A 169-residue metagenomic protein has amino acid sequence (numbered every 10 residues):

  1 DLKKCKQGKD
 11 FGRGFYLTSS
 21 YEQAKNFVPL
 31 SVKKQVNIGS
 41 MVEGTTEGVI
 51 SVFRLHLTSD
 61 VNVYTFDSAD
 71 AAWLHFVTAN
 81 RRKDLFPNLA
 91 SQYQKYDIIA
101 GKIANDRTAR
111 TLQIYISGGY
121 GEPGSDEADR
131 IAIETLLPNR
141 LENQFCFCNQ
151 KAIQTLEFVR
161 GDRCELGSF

Functional and structural regions predicted by a protein language model:
C5, K9-D10, K25-N26, L30-F169: Conserved NAD+-utilizing ADP-ribose enzyme module
D10-Y16: A short, exposed loop/beta-hairpin motif centered on an aromatic-Gly-Thr core
